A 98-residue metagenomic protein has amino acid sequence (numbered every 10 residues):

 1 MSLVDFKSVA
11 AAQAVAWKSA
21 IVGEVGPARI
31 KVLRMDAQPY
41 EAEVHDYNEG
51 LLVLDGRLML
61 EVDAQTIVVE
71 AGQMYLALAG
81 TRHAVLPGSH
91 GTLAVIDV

Functional and structural regions predicted by a protein language model:
M1-L33, P39: A short, N-terminal "cap"/entry segment at the start of jelly-roll beta-barrel domains of the cupin/DSBH fold
A16-W17, H45, L54, A77-A79: Residues that act as N-cap/strand-start positions at coil-to-secondary-structure junctions
I21-E24, L33, Y40-H45, V62 (+1 more regions): Short histidine-centered beta-strand/loop micro-motifs that create catalytic or ligand/metal-coordination sites
R29, G50, R57-M59, T66 (+2 more regions): Structural motif
M35, V44-L60: Short, conserved beta-strand element in jelly-roll/cupin
L54-D55, E70-A71, S89: A cytosolic small-molecule/anion-sensing beta-strand core signal
A64-A79: Short acidic-glycine-tyrosine-enriched beta hairpin
A79-V98: Ligand-binding loop in jelly-roll beta-barrel domains
